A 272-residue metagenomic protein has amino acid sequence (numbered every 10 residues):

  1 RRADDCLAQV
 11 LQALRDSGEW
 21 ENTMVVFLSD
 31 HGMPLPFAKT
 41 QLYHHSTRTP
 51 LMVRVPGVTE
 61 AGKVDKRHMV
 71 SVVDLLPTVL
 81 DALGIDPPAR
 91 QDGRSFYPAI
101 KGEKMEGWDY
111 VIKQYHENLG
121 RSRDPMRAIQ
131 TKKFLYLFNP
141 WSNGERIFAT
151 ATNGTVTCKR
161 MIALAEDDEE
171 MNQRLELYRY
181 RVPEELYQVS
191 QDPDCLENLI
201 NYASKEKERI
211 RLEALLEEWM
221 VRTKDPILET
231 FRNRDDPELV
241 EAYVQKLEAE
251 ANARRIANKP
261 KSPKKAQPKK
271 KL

Functional and structural regions predicted by a protein language model:
R1-T23, A82: A long, amphipathic alpha-helix that forms part of the scaffold/cap immediately adjacent to metal-dependent active
R2-V10, L75, L212-L216: Alpha-helical packing segments of well-folded alpha/beta enzyme cores
Q12-D16, L80-G84, K101, Q191 (+1 more regions): Sec-exported extracytoplasmic/periplasmic mature domains
A13-S71, D92, E248-E250, N258: Histidine-centered active-site microenvironments of extracellular/periplasmic hydrolases and transferases
E21-N22, K63-T131, E197-N198, K205-I210 (+2 more regions): Polar, surface-exposed loop/tail segments that function as active-site lids or cofactor/substrate-recognition elements
M33-P34, I85-E185, K261: C-terminal cap/loop subdomain of S1 sulfatases and analogous C-terminal strand-loop tails that border
R48, D167-E184, V189-L272: Long, internal low-complexity/basic segments
P50, P56, L76-P77, P193: Proline-centered helix-kink/hinge sites
